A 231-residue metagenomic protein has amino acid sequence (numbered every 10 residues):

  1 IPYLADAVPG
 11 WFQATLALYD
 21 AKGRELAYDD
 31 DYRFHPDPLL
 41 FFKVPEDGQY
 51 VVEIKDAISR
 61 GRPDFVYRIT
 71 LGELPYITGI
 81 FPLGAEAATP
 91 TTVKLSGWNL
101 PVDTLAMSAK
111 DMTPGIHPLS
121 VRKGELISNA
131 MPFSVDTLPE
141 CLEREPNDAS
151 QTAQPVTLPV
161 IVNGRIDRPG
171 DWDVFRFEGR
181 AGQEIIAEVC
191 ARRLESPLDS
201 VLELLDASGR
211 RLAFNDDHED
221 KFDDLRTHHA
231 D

Functional and structural regions predicted by a protein language model:
I1-H117, V121-L126, V135, T157-D231: Acidic, Ser/Thr/Pro-rich low-complexity intrinsically disordered segments
E125-P159: Predominantly extracellular/luminal regions of secreted and cell-surface proteins, especially disulfide-bonded
